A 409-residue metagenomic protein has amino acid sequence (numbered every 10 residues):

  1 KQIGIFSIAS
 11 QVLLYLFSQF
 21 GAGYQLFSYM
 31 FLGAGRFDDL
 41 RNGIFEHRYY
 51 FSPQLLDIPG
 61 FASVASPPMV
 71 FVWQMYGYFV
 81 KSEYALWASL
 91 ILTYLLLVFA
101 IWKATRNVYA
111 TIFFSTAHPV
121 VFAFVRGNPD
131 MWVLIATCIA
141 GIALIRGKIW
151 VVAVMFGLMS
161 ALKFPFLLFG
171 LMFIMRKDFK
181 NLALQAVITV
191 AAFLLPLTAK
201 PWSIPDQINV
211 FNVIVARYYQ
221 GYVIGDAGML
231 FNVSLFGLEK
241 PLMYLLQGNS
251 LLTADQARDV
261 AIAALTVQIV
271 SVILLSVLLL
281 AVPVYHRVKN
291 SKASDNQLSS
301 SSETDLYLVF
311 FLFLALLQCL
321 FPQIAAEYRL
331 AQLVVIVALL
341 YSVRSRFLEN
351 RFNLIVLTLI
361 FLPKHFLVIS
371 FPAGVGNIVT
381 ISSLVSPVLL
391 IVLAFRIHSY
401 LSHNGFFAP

Functional and structural regions predicted by a protein language model:
K1-I145, I149-V151, D178-E327, F406: Primarily membrane-embedded glycan-assembly and transfer machineries that use lipid-linked glycans
L90, F114, F156, Q185 (+2 more regions): Hydrophobic core segments of alpha-helical transmembrane domains in multi-pass membrane proteins
P129-A140, F164-L167, R329-A338, S383-L390: Hydrophobic core segments of transmembrane alpha-helices in multi-pass, intramembrane catalytic enzymes
V133-L134, A153-F156, I204-N209, N350-L357 (+1 more regions): A cytosolic-side transmembrane-helix exit/cap motif
W150-I174, F313-L320: Membrane-interface alpha helices of multi-pass inner-membrane proteins
F311, A315, V334, A338-L339: Feature representing long, continuous alpha-helical segments
A325-L330, E349: Extended hydrophobic-aromatic, low-complexity segments
I336-P409: Aromatic-enriched
